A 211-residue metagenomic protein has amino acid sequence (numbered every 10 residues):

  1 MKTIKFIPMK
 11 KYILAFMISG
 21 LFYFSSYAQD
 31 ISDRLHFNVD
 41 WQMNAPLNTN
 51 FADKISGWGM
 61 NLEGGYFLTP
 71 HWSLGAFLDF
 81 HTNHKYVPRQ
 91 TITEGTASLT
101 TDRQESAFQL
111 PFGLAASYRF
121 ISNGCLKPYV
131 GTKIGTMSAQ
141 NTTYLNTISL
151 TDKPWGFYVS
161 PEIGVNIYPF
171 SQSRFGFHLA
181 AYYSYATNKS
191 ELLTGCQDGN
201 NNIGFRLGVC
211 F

Functional and structural regions predicted by a protein language model:
M1-S32, F211: Bacterial Sec-dependent N-terminal signal peptides
Y27-L74, G208-C210: Short glycine/proline- and aromatic-enriched beta-strand/turn motifs that initiate or cap beta-hairpins
I31, F51-S56, T101-F108, I148-W155 (+1 more regions): Replace "Gram-negative outer membrane beta-barrel proteins" with "bacterial and organellar outer membrane beta-barrel
L35-F37, W58-L62, L110-L114, F157-I163 (+1 more regions): Hydrophobic, lipid-facing positions within transmembrane beta-strands of outer-membrane proteins
D40-P46, D79-H81, K133-M137, A180-A186 (+1 more regions): Outer-membrane beta-barrel pore domains and translocons
M43, E63-N146, K153-V159, I167-S173: Gram-negative (and chloroplast) outer-membrane scaffold detector with strong preference for beta-barrel transmembrane
T49-I55, Y86-T93, Q140-S149, K189-C196: Outer-membrane beta-barrel translocator domains and adjoining extracellular loop/strand segments of Gram-negative
T82-R89, V159, G164-F211: Predominantly the C-terminal beta-signal and adjacent terminal strand-loop region of outer-membrane beta-barrel
